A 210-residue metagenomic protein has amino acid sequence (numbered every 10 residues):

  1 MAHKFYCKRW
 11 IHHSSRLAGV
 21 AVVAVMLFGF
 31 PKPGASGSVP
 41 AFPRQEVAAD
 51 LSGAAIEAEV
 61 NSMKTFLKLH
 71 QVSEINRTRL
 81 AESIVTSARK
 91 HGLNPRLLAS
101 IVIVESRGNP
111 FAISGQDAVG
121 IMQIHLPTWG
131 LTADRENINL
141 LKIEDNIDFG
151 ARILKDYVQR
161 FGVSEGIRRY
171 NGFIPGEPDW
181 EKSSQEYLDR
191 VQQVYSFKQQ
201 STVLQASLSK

Functional and structural regions predicted by a protein language model:
H3-V20: N-terminal Sec-pathway targeting helices
Y6, G29-P31, P43: Compositionally biased, low-structure terminal segments
V20-L27: Bacterial N-terminal signal peptides
L27-S38: Membrane-interface motif at the C-terminal end of an N-terminal transmembrane signal
G37-K210: Catalytic glycan-binding domains that act on GlcNAc-containing polysaccharides
